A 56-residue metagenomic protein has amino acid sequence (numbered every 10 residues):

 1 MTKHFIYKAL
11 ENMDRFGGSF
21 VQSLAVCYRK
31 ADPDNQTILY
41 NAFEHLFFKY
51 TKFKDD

Functional and structural regions predicted by a protein language model:
M1-C27: N-terminal acidic leader/helix
M1-H4, K52-D56: Short intrinsically disordered terminal tails
V21-D55: Short, charge-rich amphipathic interface segments used for partner binding and complex assembly
